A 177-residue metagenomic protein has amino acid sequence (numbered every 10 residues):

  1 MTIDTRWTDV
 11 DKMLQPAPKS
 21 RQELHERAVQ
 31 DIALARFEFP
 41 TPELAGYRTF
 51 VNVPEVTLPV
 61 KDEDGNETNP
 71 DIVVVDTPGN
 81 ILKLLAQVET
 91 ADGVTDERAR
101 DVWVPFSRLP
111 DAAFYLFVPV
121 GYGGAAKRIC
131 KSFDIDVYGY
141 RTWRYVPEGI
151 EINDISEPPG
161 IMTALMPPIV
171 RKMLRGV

Functional and structural regions predicted by a protein language model:
T2-E26, F39-L85: Active-site metal-binding core of divalent-cation-utilizing nuclease and nuclease-like domains
I3, R100-A112, L165-V177: A short, terminal or domain-edge coil/loop segment
F37-L44, G79, R108-Y115, F133-Y140: Structural alpha-beta junctions
P70-V102, F114: Conserved catalytic cores of phosphodiester-cleaving nucleases, focusing on short active-site segments
T95-F133: Short, charged, amphipathic alpha-helix that recurs within catalytic cores of restriction-modification and other
V120-G176: Domain-level recognition of nuclease-like catalytic cores that cleave nucleotide substrates
